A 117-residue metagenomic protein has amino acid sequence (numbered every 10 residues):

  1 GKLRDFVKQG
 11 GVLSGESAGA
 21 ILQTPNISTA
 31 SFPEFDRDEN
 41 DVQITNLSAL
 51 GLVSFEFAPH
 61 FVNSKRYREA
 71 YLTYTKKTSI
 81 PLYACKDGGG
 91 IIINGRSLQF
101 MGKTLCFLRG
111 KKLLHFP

Functional and structural regions predicted by a protein language model:
R4-K8, T75-K76: Alpha-helix boundary recognition
F6-N26: Catalytic nucleophile loop
S28-P117: C-terminal and late-domain segments of enzyme folds
